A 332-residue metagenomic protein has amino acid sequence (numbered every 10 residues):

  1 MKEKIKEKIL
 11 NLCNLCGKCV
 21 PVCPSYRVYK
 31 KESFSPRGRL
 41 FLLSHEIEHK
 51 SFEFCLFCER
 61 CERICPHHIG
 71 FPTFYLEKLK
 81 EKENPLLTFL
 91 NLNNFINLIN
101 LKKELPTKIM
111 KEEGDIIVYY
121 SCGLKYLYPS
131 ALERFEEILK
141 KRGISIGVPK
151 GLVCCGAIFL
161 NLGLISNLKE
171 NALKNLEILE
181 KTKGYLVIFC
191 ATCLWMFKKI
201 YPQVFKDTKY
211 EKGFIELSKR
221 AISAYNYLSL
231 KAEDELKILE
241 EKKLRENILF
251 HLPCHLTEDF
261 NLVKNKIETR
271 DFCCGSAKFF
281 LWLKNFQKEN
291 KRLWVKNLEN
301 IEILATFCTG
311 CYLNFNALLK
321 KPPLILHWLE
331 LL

Functional and structural regions predicted by a protein language model:
M1-S33, R39-H45: Long terminal accessory regions outside catalytic cores
L10, F34-F205: Iron-sulfur-cluster electron-transfer modules
L10-V28, E53-G70, S121-K125, G151-L162 (+4 more regions): Local cysteine-cluster metal-coordination motifs and their immediate loop/turn environment, predominantly Fe-S cluster
I116-Y119, K125, A224, L228-K266: Basic- and aromatic-lined ligand-binding clefts that recognize polyanionic substrates
E177-I178, E302-I303, N316, P323-L332: Active-site anion-handling motifs in enzyme catalytic cores
K183-Y185, N300-I303: Short active-site oxyanion
T208-E240, T269-S276, K320-L332: Short, flexible loop segments at boundaries between secondary-structure elements
F286-E302: A short, acidic, amphipathic alpha-helical segment used as a generic capping/interface helix at domain edges
